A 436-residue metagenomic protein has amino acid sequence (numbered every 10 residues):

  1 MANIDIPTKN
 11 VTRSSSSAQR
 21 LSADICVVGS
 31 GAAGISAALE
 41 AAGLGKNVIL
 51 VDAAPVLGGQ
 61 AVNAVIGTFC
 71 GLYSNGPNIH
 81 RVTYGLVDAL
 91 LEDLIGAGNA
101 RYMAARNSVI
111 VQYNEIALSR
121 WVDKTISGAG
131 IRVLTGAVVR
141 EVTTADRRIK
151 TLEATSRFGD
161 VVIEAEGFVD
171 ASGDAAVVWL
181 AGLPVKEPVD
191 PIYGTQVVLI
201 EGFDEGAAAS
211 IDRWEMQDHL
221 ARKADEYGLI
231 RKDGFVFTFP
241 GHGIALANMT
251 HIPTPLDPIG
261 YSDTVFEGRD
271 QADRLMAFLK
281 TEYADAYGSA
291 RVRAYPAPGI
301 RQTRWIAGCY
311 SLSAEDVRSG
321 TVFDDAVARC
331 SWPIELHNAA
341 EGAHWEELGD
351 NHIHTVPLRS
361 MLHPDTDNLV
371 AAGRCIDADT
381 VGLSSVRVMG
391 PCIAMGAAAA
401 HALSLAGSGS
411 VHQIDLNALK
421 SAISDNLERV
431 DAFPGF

Functional and structural regions predicted by a protein language model:
A2-P7, S14, E40, K46-N47 (+2 more regions): Conserved N-terminal/central alpha/beta ligand/cofactor-binding core
N3-T12, S16-Q19, Q60, L91 (+2 more regions): Flavin (FAD/FMN)-binding glycine-rich loop and adjacent Rossmann-like elements that form
Q19-G31: Beta1/beta-strand and adjacent pyrophosphate-binding region of the FAD-binding site in flavoprotein oxidoreductases
I25-V27, V48, L369: Conserved hydrophobic helix-helix packing surfaces used for dimerization/oligomerization
C26-V28, A37, A42, R147: Membrane-embedded transmembrane-helix bundle of lipid-linked glycan/lipid transferases
G34: N-terminal Rossmann-fold NAD(P) dinucleotide-binding loop
T143-V162: Conserved beta-strand-loop-beta-strand element in the redox core of flavoprotein oxidoreductases
